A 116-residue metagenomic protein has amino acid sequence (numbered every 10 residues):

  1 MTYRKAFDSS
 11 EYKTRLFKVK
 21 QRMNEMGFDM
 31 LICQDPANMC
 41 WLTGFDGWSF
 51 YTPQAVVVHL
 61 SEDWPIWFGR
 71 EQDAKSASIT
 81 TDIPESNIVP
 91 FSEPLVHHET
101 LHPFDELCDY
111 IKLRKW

Functional and structural regions predicted by a protein language model:
M1-W116: A composition/biophysics-driven feature that prefers long, compositionally simple stretches
